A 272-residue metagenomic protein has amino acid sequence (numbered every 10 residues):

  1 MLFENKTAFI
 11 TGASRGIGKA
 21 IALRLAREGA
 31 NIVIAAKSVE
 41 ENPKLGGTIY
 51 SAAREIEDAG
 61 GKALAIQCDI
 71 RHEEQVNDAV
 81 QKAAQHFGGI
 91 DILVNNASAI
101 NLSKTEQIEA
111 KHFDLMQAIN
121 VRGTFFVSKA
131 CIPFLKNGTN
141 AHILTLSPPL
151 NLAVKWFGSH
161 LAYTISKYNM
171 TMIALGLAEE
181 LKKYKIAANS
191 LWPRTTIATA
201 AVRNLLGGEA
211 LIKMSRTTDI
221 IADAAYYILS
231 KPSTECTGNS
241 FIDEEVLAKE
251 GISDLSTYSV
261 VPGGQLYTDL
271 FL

Functional and structural regions predicted by a protein language model:
L2-K37: Canonical Rossmann dinucleotide-binding motif of NAD(H)/NADP(H)-dependent dehydrogenases/reductases, specifically
K6, G61-K62, G89-I90, L135-P149 (+2 more regions): Active-site loop of short-chain dehydrogenase/reductase
G47, Q67-A79, A110: The beta1-alpha1 cofactor-binding region of Rossmann-like NAD(H)/NADP(H)-dependent oxidoreductases
K104-T105, E109-D114: Substrate-binding pocket helix/loop in short-chain dehydrogenase/reductase
S128-K129, L175: A short, exposed helix-loop element centered on a Lys and neighboring polar residues
K136-K183, R194-T196: Catalytic loop of short-chain dehydrogenase/reductase
S190-L191, G208-L272: C-terminal helical subdomain
